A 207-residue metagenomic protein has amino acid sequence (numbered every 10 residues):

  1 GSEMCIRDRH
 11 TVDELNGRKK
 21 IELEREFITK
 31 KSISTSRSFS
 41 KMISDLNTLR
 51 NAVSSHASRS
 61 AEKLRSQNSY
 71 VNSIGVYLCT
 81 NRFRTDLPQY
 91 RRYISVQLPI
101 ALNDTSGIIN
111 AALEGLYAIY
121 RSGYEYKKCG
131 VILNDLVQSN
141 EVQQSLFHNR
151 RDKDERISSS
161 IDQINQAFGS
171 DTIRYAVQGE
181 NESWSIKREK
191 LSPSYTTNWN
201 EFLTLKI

Functional and structural regions predicted by a protein language model:
S2, R7-G123: DNA-contacting surface of Y-family translesion DNA polymerases
L98-I207: Acidic, metal-coordinating catalytic segment for phosphate/diphosphate chemistry, firing primarily on the Nudix
